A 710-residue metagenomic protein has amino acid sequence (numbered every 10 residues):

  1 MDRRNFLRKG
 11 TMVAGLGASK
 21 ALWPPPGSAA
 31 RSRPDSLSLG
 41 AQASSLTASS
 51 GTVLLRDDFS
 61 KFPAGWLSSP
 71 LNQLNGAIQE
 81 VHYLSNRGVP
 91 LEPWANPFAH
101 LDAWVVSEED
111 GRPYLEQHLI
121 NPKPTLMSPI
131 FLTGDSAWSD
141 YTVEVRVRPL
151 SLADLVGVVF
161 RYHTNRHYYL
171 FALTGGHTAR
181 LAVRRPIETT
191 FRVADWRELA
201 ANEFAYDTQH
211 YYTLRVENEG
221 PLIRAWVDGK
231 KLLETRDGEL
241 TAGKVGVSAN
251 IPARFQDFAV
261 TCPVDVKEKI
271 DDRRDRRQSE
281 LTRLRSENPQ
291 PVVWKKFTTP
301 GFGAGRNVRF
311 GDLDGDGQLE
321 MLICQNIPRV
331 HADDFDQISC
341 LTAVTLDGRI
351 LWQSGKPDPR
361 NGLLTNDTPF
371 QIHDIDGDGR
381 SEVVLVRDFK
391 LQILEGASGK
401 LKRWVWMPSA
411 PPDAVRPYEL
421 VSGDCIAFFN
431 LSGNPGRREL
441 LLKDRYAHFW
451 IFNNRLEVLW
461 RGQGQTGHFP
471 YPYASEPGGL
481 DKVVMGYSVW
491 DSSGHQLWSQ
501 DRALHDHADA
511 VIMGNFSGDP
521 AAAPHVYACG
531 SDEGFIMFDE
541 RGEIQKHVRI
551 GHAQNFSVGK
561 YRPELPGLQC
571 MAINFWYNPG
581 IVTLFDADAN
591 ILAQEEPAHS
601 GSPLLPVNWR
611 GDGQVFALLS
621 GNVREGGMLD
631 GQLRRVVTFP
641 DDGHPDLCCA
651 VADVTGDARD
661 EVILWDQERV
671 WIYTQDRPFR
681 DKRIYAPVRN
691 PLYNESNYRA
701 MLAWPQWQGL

Functional and structural regions predicted by a protein language model:
M1, A21-V53: C-terminal segment of N-terminal export signals and the immediately downstream linker at the start of the mature
N5-G27: N-terminal export signals
L46-H100, E108, R112, R197-Y206 (+4 more regions): Beta-propeller-forming repeat regions
F59, V145, T208-E234: Carbohydrate-binding surfaces in secreted/extracellular proteins
L119-I187: Secretory/extracellular carbohydrate-interaction modules and structurally similar beta-sandwich "look-alikes"
P129-D135, A200-A205, V245: Beta-strand-rich interaction surfaces with strong enrichment in secreted/lumenal proteins
S136-W138, S151, A205-Q209, N218 (+2 more regions): Surface-exposed coil/turn segments at beta-strand junctions on protein surfaces, enriched
T189-T213: Short, aromatic/His-centered strand-loop micro-motif at the edge of beta-sheets
